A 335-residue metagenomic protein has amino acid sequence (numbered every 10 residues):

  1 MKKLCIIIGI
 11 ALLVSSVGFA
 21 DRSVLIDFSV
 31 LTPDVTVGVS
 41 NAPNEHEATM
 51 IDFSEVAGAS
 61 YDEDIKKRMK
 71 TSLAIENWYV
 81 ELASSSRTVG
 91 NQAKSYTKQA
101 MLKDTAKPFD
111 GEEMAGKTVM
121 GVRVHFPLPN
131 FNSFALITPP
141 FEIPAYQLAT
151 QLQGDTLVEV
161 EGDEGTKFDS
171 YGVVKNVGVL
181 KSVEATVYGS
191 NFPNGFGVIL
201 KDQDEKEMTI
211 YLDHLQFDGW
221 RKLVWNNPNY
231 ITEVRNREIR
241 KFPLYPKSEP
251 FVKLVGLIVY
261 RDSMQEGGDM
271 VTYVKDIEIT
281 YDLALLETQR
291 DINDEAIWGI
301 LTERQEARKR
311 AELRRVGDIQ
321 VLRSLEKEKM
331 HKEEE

Functional and structural regions predicted by a protein language model:
M1: Tryptophan-rich substrate-binding surfaces of secreted polymer-degrading and adhesive proteins
L4-S15: Sec-dependent N-terminal signal peptides
A20-E335: Beta-rich carbohydrate-recognition modules and glycan-binding surfaces
